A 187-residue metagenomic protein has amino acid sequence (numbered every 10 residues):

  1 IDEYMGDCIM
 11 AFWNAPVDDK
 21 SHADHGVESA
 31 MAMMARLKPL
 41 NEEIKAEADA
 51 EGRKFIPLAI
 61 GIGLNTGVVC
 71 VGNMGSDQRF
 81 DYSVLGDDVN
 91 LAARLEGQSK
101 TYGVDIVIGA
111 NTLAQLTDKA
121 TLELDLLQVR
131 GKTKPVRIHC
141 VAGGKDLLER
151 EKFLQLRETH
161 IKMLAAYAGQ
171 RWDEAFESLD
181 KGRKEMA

Functional and structural regions predicted by a protein language model:
I1-D19: Conserved helix-loop-beta segment at the catalytic/binding core of cyclic-nucleotide signaling proteins
I9, I60-T66, I138: A structural signal for short, well-ordered beta-strand segments
W13-V17, V68-Q78: Active-site loop/short helix in cyclic nucleotide turnover domains
A15, D19-I62, D87-K100, A120: Alpha-helical scaffold within the catalytic cores of cyclic-nucleotide enzymes
A23, F80-L85, L124: Allosteric regulatory "coupling" segments in signal-transduction proteins
A23, W172-D173: TPR-repeat structural position
V69, Q98-A168, D180-A187: Cytosolic regulatory/linker segments at or just downstream of nucleotide-handling modules in signal-transduction
